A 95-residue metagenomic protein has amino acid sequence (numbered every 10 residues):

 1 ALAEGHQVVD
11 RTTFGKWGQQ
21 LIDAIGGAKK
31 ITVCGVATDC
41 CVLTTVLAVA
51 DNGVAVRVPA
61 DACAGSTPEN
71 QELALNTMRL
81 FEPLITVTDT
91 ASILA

Functional and structural regions predicted by a protein language model:
A1-A95: Active-site-adjacent betaalpha module
